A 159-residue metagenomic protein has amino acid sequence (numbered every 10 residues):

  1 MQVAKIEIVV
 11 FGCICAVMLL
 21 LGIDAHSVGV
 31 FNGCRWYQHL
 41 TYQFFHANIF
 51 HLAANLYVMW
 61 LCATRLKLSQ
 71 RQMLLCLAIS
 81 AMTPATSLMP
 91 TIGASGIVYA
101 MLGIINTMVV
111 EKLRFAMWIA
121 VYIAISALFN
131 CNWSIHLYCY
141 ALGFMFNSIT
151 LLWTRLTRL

Functional and structural regions predicted by a protein language model:
M1-L159: A detector for small-residue-rich transmembrane helices and their helix-helix packing motifs
